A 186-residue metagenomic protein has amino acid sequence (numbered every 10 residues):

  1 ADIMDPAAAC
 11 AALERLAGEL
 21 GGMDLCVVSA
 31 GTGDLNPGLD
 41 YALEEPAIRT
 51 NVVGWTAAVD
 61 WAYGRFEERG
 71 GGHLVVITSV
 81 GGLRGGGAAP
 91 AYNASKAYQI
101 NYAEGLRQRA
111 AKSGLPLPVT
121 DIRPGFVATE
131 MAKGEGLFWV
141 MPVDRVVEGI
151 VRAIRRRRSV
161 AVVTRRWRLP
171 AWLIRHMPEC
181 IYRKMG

Functional and structural regions predicted by a protein language model:
A1-A7: Rossmann-fold cofactor-recognition segment
S29-L35: Conserved NAD(P)H cofactor-binding loop of Rossmann-fold oxidoreductase domains
N36-R49: Short alpha-helical oligomerization interface
V59, S95: Active-site helix of classical SDR
S79: Residue(s) in the substrate-gating loop at a strand-loop-helix junction that position the organic substrate next
R84-P90, E135: Active-site loop immediately N-terminal to the catalytic Tyr-X3-Lys motif of short-chain dehydrogenase/reductase
L117, D121, K133-R175: C-terminal helical subdomain
